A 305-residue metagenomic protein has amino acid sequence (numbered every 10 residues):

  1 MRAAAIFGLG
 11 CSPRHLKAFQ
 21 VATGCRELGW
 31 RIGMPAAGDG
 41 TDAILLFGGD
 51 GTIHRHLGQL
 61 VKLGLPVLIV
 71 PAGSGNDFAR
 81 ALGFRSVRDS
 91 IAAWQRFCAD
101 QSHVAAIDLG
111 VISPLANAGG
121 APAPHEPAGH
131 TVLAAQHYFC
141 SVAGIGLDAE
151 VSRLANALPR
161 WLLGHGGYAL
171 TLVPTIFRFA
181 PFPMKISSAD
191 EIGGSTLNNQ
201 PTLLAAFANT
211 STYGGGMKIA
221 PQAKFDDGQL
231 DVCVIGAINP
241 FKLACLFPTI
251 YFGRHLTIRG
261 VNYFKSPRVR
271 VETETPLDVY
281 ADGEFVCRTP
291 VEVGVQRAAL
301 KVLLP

Functional and structural regions predicted by a protein language model:
A3-A5, L9-F19, K62-P66, A72-L203: Catalytic core of DAGKc-family lipid kinases
W30-G40: Short acidic low-complexity segments
F47-G49, V70-G73: Glycine-rich beta-strand-to-loop/alpha-helix junction loops that act as flexible
T52-L63: Short Gly/Thr/Asp-enriched flexible loops that form oxyanion-binding sites at enzyme active sites
G144, D148, L204-A220, F285: Glycine-rich phosphate/pyrophosphate-binding beta-alpha loops
A155, A220-A223: Short Gly/aromatic-enriched secondary-structure transition segments
S188-G194, N199, K224-F225, L230 (+1 more regions): ATP/nucleoside-binding phosphotransfer catalytic cores, i.e., glycine-rich phosphate-binding loops
